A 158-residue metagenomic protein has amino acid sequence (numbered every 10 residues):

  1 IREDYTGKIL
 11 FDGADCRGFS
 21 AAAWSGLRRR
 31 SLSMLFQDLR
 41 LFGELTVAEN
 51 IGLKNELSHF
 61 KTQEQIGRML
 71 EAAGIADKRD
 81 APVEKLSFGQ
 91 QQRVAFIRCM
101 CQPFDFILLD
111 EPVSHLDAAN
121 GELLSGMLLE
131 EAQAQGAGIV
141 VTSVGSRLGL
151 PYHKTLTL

Functional and structural regions predicted by a protein language model:
G7-C16: Conserved ABC transporter NBD signature motif
C16-S33: ABC ATPase NBD coupling module
D38, L45-L57: Q-loop/switch helix immediately C-terminal to the Walker
Q63-K78: Conserved ABC ATPase "signature" region
P82-L86, Q90: Conserved ABC ATPase signature
F96: Hydrophobic anchor residue at the start of the ABC signature
I107-E111: Catalytic Walker B motif of ABC-type/P-loop ATPase nucleotide-binding domains
